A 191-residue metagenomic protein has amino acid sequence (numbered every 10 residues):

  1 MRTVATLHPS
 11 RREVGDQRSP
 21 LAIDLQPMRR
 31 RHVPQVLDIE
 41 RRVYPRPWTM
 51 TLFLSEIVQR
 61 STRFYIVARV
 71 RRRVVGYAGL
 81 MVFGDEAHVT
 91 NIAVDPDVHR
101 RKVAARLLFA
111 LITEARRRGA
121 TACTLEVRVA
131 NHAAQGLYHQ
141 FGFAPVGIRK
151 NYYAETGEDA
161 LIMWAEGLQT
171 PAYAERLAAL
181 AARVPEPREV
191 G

Functional and structural regions predicted by a protein language model:
R2-P9, T124-E126, H139, A144-L161 (+2 more regions): Conserved catalytic-core motifs of GNAT/GCN5-like acyltransferases
A22-V36: A short beta-loop-alpha structural element at the N-terminal edge of CoA-dependent acyl/N-acetyltransferase catalytic
I23, R72-Y77, A87: Glycine-rich phosphate/pyrophosphate-binding loop shared by adenosine-nucleotide-utilizing enzymes
I57-V67, A87-H88: A short helix-loop-beta-strand connector motif used in the catalytic cores of GNAT acetyltransferases and, in some
R63-G76, D95: Conserved beta-hairpin
M81-I92, H99, R117-T121, G157: A conserved beta-turn-beta hairpin within the catalytic core of GNAT-like acetyltransferases that forms part
I92-R100, V127-A130: A short, internal acetyl-CoA/4′-phosphopantetheine-binding micro-motif in the GNAT/acyltransferase core
R100-R117, H132, G136-Q140: Conserved acetyl-CoA-binding loop-helix of GNAT-fold acetyltransferases
